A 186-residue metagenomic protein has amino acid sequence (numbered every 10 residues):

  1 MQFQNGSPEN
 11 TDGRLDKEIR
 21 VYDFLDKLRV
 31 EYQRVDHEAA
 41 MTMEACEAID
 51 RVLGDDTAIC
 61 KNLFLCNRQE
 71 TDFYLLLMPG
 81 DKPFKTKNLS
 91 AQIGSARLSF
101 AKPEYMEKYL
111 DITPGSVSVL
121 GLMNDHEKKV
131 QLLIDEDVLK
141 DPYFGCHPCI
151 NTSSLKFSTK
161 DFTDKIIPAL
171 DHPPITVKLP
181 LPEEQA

Functional and structural regions predicted by a protein language model:
M1-A186: Extended, low-hydrophobicity, polar/charged segments
